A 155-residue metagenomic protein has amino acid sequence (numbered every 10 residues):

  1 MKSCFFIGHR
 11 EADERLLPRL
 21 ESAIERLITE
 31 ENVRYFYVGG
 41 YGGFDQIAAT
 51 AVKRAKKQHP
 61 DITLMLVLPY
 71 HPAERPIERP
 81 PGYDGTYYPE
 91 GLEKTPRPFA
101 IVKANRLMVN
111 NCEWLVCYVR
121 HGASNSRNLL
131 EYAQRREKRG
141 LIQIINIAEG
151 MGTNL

Functional and structural regions predicted by a protein language model:
M1-L155: Acidic/glycine-enriched connector segments
